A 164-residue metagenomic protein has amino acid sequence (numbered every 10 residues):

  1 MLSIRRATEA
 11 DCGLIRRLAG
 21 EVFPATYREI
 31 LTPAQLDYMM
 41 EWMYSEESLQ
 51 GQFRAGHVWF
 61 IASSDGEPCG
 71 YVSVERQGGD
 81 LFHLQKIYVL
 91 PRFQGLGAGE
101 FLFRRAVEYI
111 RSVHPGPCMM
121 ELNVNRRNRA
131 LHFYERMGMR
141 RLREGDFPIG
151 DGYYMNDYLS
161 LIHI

Functional and structural regions predicted by a protein language model:
M1-S3: Extreme N-terminal starter segment of soluble prokaryotic enzymes
R6-C12, R16-R92, E100-V113, R141-F147: Acetyl-CoA-dependent GNAT
L49, H163-I164: Low-complexity, intrinsically disordered or weakly predicted helical/coil tracts enriched in serine/threonine
G97: Glycine-rich phosphate-binding loop
G116-L131, E135-H163: C-terminal "cap" of GNAT-fold acetyltransferases
